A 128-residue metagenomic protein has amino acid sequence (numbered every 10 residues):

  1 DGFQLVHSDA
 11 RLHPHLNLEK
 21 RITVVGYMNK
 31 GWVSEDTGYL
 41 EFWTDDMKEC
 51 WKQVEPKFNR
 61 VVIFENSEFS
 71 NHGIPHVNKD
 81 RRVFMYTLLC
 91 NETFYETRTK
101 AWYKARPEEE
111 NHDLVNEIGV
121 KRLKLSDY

Functional and structural regions predicted by a protein language model:
D1-L12: Charged, often glycine-rich, active-site loop that binds/positions anionic groups
R11-I22, K30-Y128: Catalytic core of Fe(II)/2-oxoglutarate
